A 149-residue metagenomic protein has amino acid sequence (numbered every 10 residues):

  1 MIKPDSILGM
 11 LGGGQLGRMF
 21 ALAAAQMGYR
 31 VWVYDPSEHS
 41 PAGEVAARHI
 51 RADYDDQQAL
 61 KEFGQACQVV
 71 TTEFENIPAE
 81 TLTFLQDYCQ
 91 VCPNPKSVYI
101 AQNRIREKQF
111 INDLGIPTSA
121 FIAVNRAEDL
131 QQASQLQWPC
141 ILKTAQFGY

Functional and structural regions predicted by a protein language model:
M1-R106, D113, E128: ATP-binding N-terminal substructure of ATP-dependent carboxylate-amine bond-forming enzymes
I100-Y149: Active-site nucleotide/adenylate-binding loops and adjacent lid/helix of ATP-dependent enzymes
